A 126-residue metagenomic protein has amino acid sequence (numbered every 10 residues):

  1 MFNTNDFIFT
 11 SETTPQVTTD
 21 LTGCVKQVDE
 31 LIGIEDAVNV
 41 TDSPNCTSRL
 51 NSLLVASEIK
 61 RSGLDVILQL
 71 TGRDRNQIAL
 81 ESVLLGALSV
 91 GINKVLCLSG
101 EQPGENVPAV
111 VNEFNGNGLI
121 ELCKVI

Functional and structural regions predicted by a protein language model:
M1-T14, T18-L21: N-terminal amphipathic alpha-helix/helix-capping segment at the start of soluble metabolic enzymes
F2-T4, V28-G33, L53-G63, L84-I92: Acidic (Asp/Glu)-rich catalytic clusters
F9-T13, D36-V40, V66-L70, V95-C97: Hydrophobic faces of well-ordered beta-strands that scaffold small-molecule active sites in alpha/beta enzyme cores
P15-T19, P44-R49, R73-N76, P103: Short, small-residue-enriched loops and turns at beta-alpha junctions that line or gate enzyme active sites
V17-L31, N51-S52, Q77-L84: Short, acidic/polar
I32, D36-L53, G100-V111: Glycine-rich, proline-tolerant flexible connector loops at the mouths of alpha/beta enzymes
C46-L68, E113-I126: Alpha-helix-loop-beta-strand connector modules within alpha/beta enzyme cores
K94-I126: Conserved anion-binding
